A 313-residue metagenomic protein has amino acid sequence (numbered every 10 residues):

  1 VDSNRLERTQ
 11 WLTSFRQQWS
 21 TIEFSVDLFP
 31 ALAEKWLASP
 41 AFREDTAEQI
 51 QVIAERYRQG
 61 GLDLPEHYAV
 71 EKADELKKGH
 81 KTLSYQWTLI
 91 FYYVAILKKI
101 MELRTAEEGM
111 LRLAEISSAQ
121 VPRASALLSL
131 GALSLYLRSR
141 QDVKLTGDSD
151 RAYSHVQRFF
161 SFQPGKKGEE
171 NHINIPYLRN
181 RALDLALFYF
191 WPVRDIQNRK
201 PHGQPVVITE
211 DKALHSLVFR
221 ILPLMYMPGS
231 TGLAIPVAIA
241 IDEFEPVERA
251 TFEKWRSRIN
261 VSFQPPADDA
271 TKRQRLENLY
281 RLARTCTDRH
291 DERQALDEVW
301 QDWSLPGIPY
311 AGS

Functional and structural regions predicted by a protein language model:
V1-R199, G203-P205, H215-S313: Active-site-proximal, substrate-binding regions of enzyme catalytic domains and RNA-binding/basic surfaces
V207-T209: Acidic beta-strand-to-loop metal/phosphate-binding motif
K212: Acidic/histidine-rich catalytic cores and adjacent linkers of DNA breakage/strand-transfer/modification proteins
